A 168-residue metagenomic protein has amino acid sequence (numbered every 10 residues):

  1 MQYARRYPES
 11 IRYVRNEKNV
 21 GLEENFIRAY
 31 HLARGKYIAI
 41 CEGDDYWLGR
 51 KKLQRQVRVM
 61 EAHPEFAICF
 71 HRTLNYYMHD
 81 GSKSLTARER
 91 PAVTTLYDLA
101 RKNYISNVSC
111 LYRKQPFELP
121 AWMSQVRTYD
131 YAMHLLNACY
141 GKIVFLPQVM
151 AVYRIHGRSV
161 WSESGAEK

Functional and structural regions predicted by a protein language model:
M1, I27, G35, L48-E61: Short alpha-helix within the catalytic core of nucleotide-sugar-dependent glycosyltransferases
M1-V14, K18: Acidic donor-binding segment of Leloir-type glycosyltransferases
N16-A33, R55: Glycine-rich, basic loop-to-helix element that forms the pyrophosphate-binding segment of sugar-nucleotide handling
H31, H71, L85-E167: Conserved nucleotide-sugar donor-binding catalytic segment
I38: Short aromatic/hydrophobic "clamp" motif used to bind/position activated sugar donors
E42-Y46: The conserved acidic donor/metal-binding loop of glycosyltransferases
K51-S84: Conserved donor NDP-sugar-binding/catalytic core segment of glycosyltransferases
